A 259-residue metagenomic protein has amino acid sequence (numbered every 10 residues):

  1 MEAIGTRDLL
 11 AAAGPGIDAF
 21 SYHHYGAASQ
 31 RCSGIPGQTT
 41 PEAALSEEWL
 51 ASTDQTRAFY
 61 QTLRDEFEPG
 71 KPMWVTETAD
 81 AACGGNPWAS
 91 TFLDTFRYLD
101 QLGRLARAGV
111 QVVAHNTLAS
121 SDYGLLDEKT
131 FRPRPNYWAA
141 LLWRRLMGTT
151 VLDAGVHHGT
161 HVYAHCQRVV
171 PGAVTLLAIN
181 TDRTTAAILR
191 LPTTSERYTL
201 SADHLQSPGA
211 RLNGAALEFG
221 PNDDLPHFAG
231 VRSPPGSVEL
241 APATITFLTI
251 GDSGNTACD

Functional and structural regions predicted by a protein language model:
M1, Y22-G26, T76-A79, N116-A119 (+3 more regions): Active-site-proximal beta-strand/loop segments in catalytic clefts of secreted hydrolases
M1-E2, A27-R31, D80-G85, S120-L125 (+3 more regions): Flexible loop/turn segments at secondary-structure boundaries
M1-Q101, A108: Noncatalytic carbohydrate-binding groove/subsite architecture in carbohydrate-active enzymes
D18-A19, K71-M73, R104, Q111-A114 (+2 more regions): Beta-sheet entry/capping signal
W74-M147, V151-H165: Aromatic/acidic polysaccharide-binding cleft in carbohydrate-active enzymes
T150-D153, L177, T185-L189, P208 (+1 more regions): Extended hydrophobic-aromatic, low-complexity segments
G159-H204, A243-T249: Carbohydrate-binding surface patches
L191-L240, D259: Acidic, Ser/Thr/Pro-rich beta/coil linker or hinge segments at domain junctions
